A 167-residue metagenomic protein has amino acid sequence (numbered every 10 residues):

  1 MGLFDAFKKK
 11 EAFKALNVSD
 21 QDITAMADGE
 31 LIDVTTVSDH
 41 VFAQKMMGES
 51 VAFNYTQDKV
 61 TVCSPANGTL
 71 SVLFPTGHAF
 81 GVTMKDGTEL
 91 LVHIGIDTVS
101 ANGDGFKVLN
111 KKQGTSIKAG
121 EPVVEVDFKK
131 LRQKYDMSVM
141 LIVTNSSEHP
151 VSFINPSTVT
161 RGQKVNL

Functional and structural regions predicted by a protein language model:
G2-L167: Contiguous, well-folded functional domains in the mature portion of proteins
